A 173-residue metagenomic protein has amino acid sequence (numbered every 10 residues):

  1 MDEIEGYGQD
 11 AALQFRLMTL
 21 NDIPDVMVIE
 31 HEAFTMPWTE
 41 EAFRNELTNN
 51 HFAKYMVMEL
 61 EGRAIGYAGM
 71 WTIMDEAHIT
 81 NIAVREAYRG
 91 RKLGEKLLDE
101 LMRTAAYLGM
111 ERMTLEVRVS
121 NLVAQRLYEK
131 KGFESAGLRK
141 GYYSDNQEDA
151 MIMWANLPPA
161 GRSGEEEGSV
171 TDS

Functional and structural regions predicted by a protein language model:
D2, Y7-Q9, Q14-A87, L98-L108 (+2 more regions): Acetyl-CoA-dependent GNAT
D2-E3, E116, E129, E134-M151: Conserved catalytic-core motifs of GNAT/GCN5-like acyltransferases
T19, G62, G66, K92-G94 (+2 more regions): Conserved phosphate-binding and hydrolysis motifs of nucleotide-dependent enzymes
N45, S120, Y142-Y143: Positions that flank functional sites
V57, H78, A83, K92 (+3 more regions): Conserved beta-strand segments that form the floor/walls of ligand-binding pockets within enzyme and binding domains
V84, G90-T104, L122, R126-K130: Conserved acetyl-CoA-binding loop-helix of GNAT-fold acetyltransferases
Y88-R91, K140, D149-M151, A155-P158: Acyl-donor (CoA/ACP) binding surface of acyl/acetyltransferases
A105-E116, R139: Conserved GNAT acetyl-CoA-binding A-motif
